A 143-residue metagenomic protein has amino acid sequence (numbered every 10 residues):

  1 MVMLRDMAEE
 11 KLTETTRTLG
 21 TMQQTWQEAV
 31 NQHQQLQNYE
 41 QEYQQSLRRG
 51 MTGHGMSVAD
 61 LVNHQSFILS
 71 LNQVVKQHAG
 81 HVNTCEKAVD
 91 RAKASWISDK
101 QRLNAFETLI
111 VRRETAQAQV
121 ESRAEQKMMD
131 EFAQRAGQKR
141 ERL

Functional and structural regions predicted by a protein language model:
M1-L143: Charge-rich amphipathic alpha-helical interaction elements
